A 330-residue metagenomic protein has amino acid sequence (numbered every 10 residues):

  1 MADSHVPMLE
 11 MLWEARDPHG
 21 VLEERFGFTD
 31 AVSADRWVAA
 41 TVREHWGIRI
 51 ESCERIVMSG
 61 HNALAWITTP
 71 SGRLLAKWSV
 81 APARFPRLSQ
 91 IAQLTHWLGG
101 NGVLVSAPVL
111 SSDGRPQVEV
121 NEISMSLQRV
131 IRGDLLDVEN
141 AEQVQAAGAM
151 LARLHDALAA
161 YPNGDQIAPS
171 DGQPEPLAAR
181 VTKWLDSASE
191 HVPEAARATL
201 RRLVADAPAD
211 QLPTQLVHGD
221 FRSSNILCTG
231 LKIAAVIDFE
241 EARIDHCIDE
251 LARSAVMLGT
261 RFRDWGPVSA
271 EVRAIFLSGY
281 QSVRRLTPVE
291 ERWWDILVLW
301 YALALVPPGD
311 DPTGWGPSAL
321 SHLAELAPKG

Functional and structural regions predicted by a protein language model:
M1-S112, K232, P328-G330: Conserved NTP-binding catalytic cores of kinases and kinase-like/nucleotidyltransferase enzymes across multiple kinase
A2, V6-L9, D137-V192, T214: A cross-family kinase active-site recognition segment
V57-P70, L75-A76, P108, V204-D249: Active-site acidic catalytic loop and adjacent metal/ATP-binding pocket of ATP-dependent phosphoryl transfer enzymes
T68-N163: ATP-binding pocket architecture of kinase catalytic cores
G114, I123-V138, A179-S187, W300-P317: A glycine-centered beta->alpha junction motif in the catalytic cores of kinase/phosphotransferase enzymes
D171, E175, K183, P267 (+2 more regions): ATP/Mg2+ or Mg2+-diphosphate-binding catalytic cores that bind nucleotide phosphates or diphosphates via glycine-rich
I248-R285, L299-W315: Active-site activation/catalytic loop segments of kinase-like enzymes and analogous catalytic loops in related
L286-V298: All-alpha amphipathic helical-bundle segments outside canonical DNA-binding/catalytic cores that form hydrophobic
